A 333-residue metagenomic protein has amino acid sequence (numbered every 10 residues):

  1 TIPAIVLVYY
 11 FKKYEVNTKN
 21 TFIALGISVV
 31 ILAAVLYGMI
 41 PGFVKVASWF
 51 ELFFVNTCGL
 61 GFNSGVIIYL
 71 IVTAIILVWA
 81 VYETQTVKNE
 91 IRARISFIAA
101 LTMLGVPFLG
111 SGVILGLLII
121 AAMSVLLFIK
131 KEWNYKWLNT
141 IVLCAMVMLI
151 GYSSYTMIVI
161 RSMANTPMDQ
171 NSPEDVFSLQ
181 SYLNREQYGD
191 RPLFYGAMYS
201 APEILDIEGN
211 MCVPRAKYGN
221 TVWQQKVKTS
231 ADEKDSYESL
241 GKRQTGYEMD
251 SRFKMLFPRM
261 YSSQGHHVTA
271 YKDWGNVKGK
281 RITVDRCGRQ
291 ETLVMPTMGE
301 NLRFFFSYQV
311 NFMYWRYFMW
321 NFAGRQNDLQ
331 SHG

Functional and structural regions predicted by a protein language model:
T1-A4, I141-Y152, N311: Conserved beta-strand->loop/alpha-helix structural units within folded catalytic cores of enzymes with alpha/beta
I2, F62-A80, L115-A121, F312-Y317 (+2 more regions): Alpha-helical transmembrane segments at the extracellular/periplasmic loop-to-helix junctions of multi-pass membrane
P3-K13, L32-G42, T73-V87, I120-W133: Alpha-helical transmembrane segments
Y14-G26, C58-V66, T86-F97, G112-L115 (+1 more regions): Membrane-interfacial entry segments at the cytosolic side of transmembrane helices
A24-Y37, L70-I75, R94-G105, I119-S124: Hydrophobic membrane-spanning alpha-helices of multi-pass integral membrane proteins
I31-G38, A145-A164: Transmembrane signal-anchor helices characteristic of membrane glycosylation enzymes that use polyprenol
L36-I67, I95-F108, I160-Y182, M319: Membrane-interfacial interhelical loops
S162-G333: Lumenal/periplasmic acceptor-binding loop at the mouth of the active site in multi-pass, GT-C-fold membrane enzymes
